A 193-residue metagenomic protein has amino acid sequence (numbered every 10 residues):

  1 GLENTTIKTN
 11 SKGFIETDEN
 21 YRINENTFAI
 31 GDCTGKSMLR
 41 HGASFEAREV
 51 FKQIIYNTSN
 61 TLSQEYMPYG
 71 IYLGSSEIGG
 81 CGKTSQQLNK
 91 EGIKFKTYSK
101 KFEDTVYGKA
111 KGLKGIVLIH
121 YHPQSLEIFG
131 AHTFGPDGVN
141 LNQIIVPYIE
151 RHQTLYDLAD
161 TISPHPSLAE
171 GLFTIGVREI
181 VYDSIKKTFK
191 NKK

Functional and structural regions predicted by a protein language model:
G1-Y56: FAD-site-proximal beta/loop scaffold in flavoenzymes
K8-N10, N57-M67, I93-Y98: A short alpha-helix-loop-beta-strand transition element characteristic of N-terminal alpha/beta dinucleotide-binding
R22, G42, Y66, G112-K114: A generic fold-level signal
I23-E25, S63-E65, Y121-S125: Short, flexible turn/loop "capping" segments at secondary-structure junctions
G35, Q53-G82, I162-P164: Active-site-proximal substrate-binding core of FAD-dependent oxidoreductases
G42-E46, S63, D137: Short acidic-hydrophobic sequence patches enriched in Asp/Glu that either
Y72-T84, N89-K193: Flexible, glycine-rich terminal cap/loop adjacent to redox cofactors in electron-transfer oxidoreductases
